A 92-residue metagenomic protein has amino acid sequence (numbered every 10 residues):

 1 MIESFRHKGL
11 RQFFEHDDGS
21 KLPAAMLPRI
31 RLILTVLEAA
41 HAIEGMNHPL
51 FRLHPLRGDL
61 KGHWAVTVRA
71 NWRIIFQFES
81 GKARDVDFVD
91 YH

Functional and structural regions predicted by a protein language model:
M1-I33: Arg/Lys-rich, positively charged N-terminal/basic patches that mediate binding to nucleic acids
F5, F13-F14, F51, F78 (+1 more regions): Aromatic side chains
K8-G9, D17, H41, H48-F51 (+1 more regions): Residue-level signal for pocket-adjacent positions within structured domains
L22-A24, L56, D85-F88: Short, low-complexity, polar/charged sequence segments that are solvent-exposed and flexible
L37: Conserved phosphate-interacting/catalytic interface
H41-W64: A short, surface-exposed loop/turn module that caps and links secondary-structure elements
W64-H92: Enriched for short, Lys/Arg-rich terminal
